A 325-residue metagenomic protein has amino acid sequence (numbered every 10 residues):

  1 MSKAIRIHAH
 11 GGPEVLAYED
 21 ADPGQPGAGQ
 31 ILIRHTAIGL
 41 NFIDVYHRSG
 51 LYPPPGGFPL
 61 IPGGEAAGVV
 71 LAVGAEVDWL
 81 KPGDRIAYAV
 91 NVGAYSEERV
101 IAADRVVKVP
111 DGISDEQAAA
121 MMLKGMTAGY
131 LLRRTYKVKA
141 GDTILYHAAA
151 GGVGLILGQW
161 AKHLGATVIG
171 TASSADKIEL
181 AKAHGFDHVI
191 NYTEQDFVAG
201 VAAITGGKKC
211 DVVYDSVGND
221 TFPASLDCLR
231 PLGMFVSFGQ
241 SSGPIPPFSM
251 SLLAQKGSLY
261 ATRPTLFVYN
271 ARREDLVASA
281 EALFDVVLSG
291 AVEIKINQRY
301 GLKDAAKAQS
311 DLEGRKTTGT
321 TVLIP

Functional and structural regions predicted by a protein language model:
D22-G39, L51-G93: Glycine-rich beta-strand-centered segment in the early N-terminal region that forms part of a ligand/cofactor-binding
A72, R85-A150, W160: NAD(P)H dinucleotide-binding glycine-rich loop of Rossmann-like/cofactor-binding domains, especially the beta1-alpha1
R85, T143, T167, G233-M234 (+1 more regions): Short glycine-centered segments of the SAM/dcSAM-binding site in methyltransferase folds
V153: Hydrophobic/small residue at the entry helix of a nucleotide-binding pocket
K162-T221, R272-E274: Adenosine-nucleotide cofactor-binding segment
D220-A291, P325: Glycine-rich phosphate-binding loop and adjacent beta-alpha segment of Rossmann(oid) nucleotide-cofactor-binding
R273-P325: C-terminal hydrophobic helical "lid"/dimerization subdomain of Rossmann-like NAD(P)H-dependent oxidoreductases
